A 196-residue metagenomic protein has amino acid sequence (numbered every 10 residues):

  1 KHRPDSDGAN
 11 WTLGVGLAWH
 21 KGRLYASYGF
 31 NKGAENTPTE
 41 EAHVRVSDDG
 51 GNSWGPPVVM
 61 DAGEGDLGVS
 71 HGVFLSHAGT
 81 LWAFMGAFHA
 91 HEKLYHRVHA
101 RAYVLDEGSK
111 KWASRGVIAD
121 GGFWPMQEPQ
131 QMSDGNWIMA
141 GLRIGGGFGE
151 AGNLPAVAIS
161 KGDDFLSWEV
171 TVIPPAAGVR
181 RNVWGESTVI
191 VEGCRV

Functional and structural regions predicted by a protein language model:
K1-N10, W19-L67, S76-E186, I190-V196: Beta-rich carbohydrate-recognition and catalytic domains
H71-G72: Charged, often glycine-rich, active-site loop that binds/positions anionic groups
